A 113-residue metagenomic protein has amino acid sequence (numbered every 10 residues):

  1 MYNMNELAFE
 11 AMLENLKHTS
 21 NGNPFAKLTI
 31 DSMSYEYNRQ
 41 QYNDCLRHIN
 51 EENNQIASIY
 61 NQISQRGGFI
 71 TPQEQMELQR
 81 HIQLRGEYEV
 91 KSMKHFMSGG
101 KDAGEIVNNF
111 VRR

Functional and structural regions predicted by a protein language model:
Y2, V107-R113: Short acidic DE-rich linear segments
Y2-G22: Leu/Val/Ala/Ile-rich N-terminal alpha-helices, chiefly Sec-type signal peptides and the beginnings
L13-L16, A26, I30, N53 (+2 more regions): Generic L/I/V-rich hydrophobic alpha-helical segments across diverse proteins
N21-L28, C45, Y60-E74: Charged, low-complexity interaction regions
F25-E51: Short, charge/polar-rich alpha-helical segments
R47, E51-N61: Generic structural signal for well-ordered, non-membrane alpha-helices
I56, H81-G104: Amphipathic alpha-helical coiled-coil segments
I70-G86: Short, charged, amphipathic alpha-helical segments
